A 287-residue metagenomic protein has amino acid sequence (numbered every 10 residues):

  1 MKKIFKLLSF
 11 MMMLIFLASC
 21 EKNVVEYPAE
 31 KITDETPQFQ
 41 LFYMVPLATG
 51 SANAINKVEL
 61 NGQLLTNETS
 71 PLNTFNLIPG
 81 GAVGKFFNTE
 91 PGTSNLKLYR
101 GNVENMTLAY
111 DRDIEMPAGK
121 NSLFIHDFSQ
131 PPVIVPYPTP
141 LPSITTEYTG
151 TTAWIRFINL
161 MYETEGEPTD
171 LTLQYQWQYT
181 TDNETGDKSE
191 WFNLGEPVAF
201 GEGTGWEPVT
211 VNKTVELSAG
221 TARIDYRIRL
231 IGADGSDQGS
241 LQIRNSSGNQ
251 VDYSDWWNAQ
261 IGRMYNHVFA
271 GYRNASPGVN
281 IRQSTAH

Functional and structural regions predicted by a protein language model:
K3-M13: Sec-dependent signal peptide recognition, specifically the positively charged N-region followed immediately by
I15-S19: C-terminal motif of bacterial Sec signal peptides marking the signal peptidase cleavage site
E21-N95, A259-G262, A270-H287: Acidic/polar, low-complexity intrinsically disordered N-terminal segments immediately downstream of a Sec signal
K22, N102-I134, A233-S276: Structured interaction patches on ligand/partner-binding surfaces of diverse proteins
I32-D34, T89-P91, M116, Y148-G150 (+1 more regions): Surface-exposed coil/turn segments at beta-strand junctions on protein surfaces, enriched
F39-F42, V58, I155-F157, D225-R227: Short, structured motif recognition centered on aromatic/hydrophobic residues
N53-L108, T172-I243: Tryptophan-paired
K120-Q174: Surface-exposed beta-loop interaction hotspot
